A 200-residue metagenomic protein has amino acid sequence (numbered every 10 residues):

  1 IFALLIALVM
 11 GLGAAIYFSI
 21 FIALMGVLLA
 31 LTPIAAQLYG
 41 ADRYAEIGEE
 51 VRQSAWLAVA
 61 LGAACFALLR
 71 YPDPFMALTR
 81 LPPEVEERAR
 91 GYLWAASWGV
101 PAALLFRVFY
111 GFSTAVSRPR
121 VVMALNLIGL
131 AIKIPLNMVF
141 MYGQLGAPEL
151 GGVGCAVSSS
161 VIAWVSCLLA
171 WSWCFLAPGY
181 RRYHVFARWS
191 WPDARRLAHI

Functional and structural regions predicted by a protein language model:
I1-V9, M76-P83, V139-L150: Helix-terminus/linker motif at the lipid-water interface of multi-pass membrane proteins
F2-A15, A89-L93, A156: Small-residue hotspots at the loop-to-helix junctions and early N-terminal turns of transmembrane alpha-helices
V9-F66, R70, A103-V122: Small-residue-rich hydrophobic transmembrane alpha-helices
G26, F66, L130-A131, P135 (+1 more regions): Hydrophobic/small/kink-forming positions within alpha-helical transmembrane segments of polytopic membrane proteins
A35-P101, A147-I200: Short alpha-helical transmembrane segments in multi-pass integral membrane proteins
A58, F112-V139, V153-S160: Alpha-helical transmembrane segments of multi-pass membrane transporters/permeases
P74, V108-F112, P135-Y142, W171: Alpha-helical transmembrane segments of multipass membrane proteins
A95, G99-L104, N126-I134: Transmembrane alpha-helical segments of multi-pass small-molecule transport proteins
